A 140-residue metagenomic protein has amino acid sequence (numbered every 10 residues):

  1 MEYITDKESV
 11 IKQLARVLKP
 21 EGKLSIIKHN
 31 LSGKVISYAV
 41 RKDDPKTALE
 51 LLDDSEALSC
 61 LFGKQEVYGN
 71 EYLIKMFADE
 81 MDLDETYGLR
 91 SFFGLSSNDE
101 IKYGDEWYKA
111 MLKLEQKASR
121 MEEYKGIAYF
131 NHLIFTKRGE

Functional and structural regions predicted by a protein language model:
M1-K7: A short SAM/SAH-binding and catalytic strip from SAM-dependent methyltransferases
E8-K23: A short glycine-rich, Lys/Arg-flanked "PGG" loop and its adjoining helix->strand segment in the class I
K23-L52: Conserved class I S-adenosyl-L-methionine
H29-L31, S59, L73, D84-L89 (+1 more regions): Class I (Rossmann-like) S-adenosyl-L-methionine-dependent methyltransferase catalytic domain, capturing the SAM-binding
D43-V67, Y87-R90, L95: C-terminal alpha-helical "lid/dimerization" subdomain adjacent to the S-adenosyl-L-methionine
F62-T86: Short alpha-helix
E85-E140: A C-terminal cap/extension of S-adenosyl-L-methionine-dependent methyltransferases that defines the acceptor-substrate
